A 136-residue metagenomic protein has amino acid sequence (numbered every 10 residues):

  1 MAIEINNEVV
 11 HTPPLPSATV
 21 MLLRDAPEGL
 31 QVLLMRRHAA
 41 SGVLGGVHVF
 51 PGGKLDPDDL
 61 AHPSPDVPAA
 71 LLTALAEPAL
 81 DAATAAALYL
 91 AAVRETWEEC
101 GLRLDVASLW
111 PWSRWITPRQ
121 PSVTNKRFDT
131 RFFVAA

Functional and structural regions predicted by a protein language model:
M1-A136: N-terminal leader/linker segments that precede catalytic domains of diphosphate-processing enzymes
